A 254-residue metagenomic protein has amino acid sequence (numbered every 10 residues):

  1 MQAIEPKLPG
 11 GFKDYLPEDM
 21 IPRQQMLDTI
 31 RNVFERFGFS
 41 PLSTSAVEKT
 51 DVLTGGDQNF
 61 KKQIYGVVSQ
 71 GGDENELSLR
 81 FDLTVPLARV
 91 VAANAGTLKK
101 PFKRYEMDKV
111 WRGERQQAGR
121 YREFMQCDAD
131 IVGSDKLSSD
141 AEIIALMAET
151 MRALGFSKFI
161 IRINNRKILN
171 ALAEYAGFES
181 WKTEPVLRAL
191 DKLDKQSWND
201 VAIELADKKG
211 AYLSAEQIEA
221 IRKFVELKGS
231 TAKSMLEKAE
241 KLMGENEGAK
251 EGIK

Functional and structural regions predicted by a protein language model:
M1-M20: Auxiliary tRNA-acceptor-end handling modules of aminoacyl-tRNA synthetases
G11, T54, K254: Catalytic cores of Mg2+-dependent Asp-rich isoprenoid enzymes
I21-F39, E48-D51, G72-E74, D82-L98 (+3 more regions): Positively charged, Gly/Ser-enriched RNA/tRNA-binding surfaces
S43-A46, I163-N165: Glycine-rich, histidine-containing beta strand-loop boundary motifs that form or position
S45-L77: Polyanion/phosphate-binding surface patch
L53-D57, Q116-R122, L172-A176: Short acidic, glycine/serine/threonine-rich loops at helix termini
F60-G72, F178-A206: Acidic, His- and aromatic-enriched active-site or binding-groove loops in soluble protein domains that engage sugars
K158-I168, V186: Short, surface-exposed recognition loops or helix-turn segments adjacent to catalytic cores
